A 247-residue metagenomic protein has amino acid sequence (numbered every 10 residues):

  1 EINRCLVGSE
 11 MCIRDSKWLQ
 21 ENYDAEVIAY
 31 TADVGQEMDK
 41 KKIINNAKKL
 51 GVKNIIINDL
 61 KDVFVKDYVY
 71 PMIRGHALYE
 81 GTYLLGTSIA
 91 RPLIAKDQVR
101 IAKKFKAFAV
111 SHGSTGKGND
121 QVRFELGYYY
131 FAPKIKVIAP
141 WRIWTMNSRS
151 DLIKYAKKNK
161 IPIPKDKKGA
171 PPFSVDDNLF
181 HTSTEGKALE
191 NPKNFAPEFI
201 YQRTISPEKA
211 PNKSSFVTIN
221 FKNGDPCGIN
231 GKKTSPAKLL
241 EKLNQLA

Functional and structural regions predicted by a protein language model:
E1-G8, C12-I13: Single conserved hydrophobic/aromatic residue that forms the stacking wall/gate of nucleotide- or nucleobase-binding
R14-N22, L126: Histidine-anchored nucleotide/phosphate-binding helix
E26-I28, V34-D59: Cysteine-dependent PTP/DSP-like catalytic domain, specifically the C-terminal lobe
A32-V34, L60, T115, R142: Cofactor-binding loop segments of dinucleotide-utilizing enzymes, especially the Rossmann-like FAD- and NAD(P)+-binding
K48-G75, K167-A170: A conserved beta-strand->alpha-helix junction
Y68-N159, S206-D225: Active-site adenylate/phosphate-handling loop in enzymes that bind or generate adenylated species
A132, K136-I138, T145, R149-N159 (+2 more regions): AMP-forming adenylation/ATP pyrophosphatase catalytic core
